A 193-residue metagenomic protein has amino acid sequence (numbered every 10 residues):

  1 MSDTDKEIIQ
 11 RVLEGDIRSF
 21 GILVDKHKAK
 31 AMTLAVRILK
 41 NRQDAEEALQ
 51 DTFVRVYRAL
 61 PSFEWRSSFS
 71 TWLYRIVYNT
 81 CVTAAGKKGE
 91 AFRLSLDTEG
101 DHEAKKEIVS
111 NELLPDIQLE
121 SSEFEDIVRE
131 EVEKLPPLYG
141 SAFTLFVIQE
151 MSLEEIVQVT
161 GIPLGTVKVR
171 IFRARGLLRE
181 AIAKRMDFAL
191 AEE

Functional and structural regions predicted by a protein language model:
M1-K30, R37, D116, E154-E155 (+2 more regions): N-terminal module of bacterial RNA polymerase sigma factors
S2, A91-Q118: Internal acidic/polar
L13-E14, K40, F53-S68, K87-K88: Sigma70-family region 2
L13-I22, M32-D51, L164, D187-F188: Short, charged helix-capping/linker segments at alpha-helix termini
V24-R42, A59, V132, A181-K184: Amphipathic, Lys/Arg- and hydrophobic-enriched alpha-helical face
T33, E47-V54, S67-N79: Structural recognition of an alpha-helix C-terminal capping motif at a helix-to-coil junction
P61-W65, R75-L96, I182-K184: Arg/Lys-rich amphipathic alpha helix in sigma70-family domain 2
V82, V128, Y139, L145-I148 (+2 more regions): DNA-recognition helix of helix-turn-helix
